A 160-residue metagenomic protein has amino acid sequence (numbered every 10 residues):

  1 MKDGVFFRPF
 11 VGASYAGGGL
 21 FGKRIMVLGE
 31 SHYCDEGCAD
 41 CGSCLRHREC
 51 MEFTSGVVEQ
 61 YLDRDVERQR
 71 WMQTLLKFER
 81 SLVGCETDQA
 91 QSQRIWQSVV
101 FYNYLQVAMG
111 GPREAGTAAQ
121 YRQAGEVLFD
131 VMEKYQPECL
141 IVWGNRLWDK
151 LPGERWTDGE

Functional and structural regions predicted by a protein language model:
M1-Y135, C139, N145-L147: A polyanion-binding, active-site-adjacent surface
Y135, W148-E160: Accessory, usually C-terminal, subdomains that scaffold auxiliary metal cofactors
